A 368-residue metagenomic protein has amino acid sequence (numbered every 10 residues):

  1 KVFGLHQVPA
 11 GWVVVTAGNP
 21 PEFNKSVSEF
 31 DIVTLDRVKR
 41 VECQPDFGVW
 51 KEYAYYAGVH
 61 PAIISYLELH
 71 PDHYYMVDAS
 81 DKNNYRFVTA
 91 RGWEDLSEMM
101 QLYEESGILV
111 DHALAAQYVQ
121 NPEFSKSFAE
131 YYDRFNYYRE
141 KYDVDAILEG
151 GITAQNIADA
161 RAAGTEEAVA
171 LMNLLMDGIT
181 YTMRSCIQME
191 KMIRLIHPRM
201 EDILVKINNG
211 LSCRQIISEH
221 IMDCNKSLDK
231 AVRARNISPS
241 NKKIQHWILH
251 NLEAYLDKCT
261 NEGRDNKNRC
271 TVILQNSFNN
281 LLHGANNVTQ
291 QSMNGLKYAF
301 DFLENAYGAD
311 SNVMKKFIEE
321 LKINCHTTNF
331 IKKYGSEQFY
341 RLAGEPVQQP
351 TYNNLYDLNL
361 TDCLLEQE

Functional and structural regions predicted by a protein language model:
K1, A17, V38, T89: Conserved RecA-like P-loop NTPase ATPase core
K1-G11, F23-D31, D81-K82: Conserved Walker
A10, S26-G48: A short helix-turn-beta junction within AAA+ P-loop NTPase domains corresponding to the substrate/partner-engaging
W12-N19, E42: Structural recognition of the conserved hydrophobic beta-strand(s) that form the central parallel beta-sheet of P-loop
G18-P21, F47: Short, conserved secondary-structure transition motifs
F47-Y55: An amphipathic alpha-helix signature
Y56-D223: Alpha-helical lid/collar subdomain of P-loop NTPases
I157-E368: Terminal-proximal interaction/regulatory segments of ATP-powered molecular machines
